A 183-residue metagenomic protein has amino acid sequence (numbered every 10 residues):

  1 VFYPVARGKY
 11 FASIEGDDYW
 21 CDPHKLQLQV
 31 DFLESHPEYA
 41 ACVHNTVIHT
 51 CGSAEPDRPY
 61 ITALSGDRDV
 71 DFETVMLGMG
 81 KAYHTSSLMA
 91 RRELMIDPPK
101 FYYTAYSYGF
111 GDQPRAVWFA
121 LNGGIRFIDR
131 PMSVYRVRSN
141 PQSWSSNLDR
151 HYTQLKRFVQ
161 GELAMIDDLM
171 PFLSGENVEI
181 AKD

Functional and structural regions predicted by a protein language model:
V1-R7, L28: Glycine-rich, basic loop-to-helix element that forms the pyrophosphate-binding segment of sugar-nucleotide handling
P4, H44, T62-R150: Conserved nucleotide-sugar donor-binding catalytic segment
G8, H36-Y39, G123: Short, high-confidence coil segments that cap the C-terminus of an alpha-helix and link into the following beta-strand
F11: Short aromatic/hydrophobic "clamp" motif used to bind/position activated sugar donors
E15-Y19, N45: The conserved acidic donor/metal-binding loop of glycosyltransferases
H24-F32, P114-W118, G161-A164: Alpha-helical elements of Rossmann-like donor-binding domains used by nucleotide-donor carbohydrate transfer enzymes
H24-R58: Conserved donor NDP-sugar-binding/catalytic core segment of glycosyltransferases
H84, M89, L155-K182: C-terminal, non-catalytic tails of nucleotide-sugar-dependent glycosyltransferases
